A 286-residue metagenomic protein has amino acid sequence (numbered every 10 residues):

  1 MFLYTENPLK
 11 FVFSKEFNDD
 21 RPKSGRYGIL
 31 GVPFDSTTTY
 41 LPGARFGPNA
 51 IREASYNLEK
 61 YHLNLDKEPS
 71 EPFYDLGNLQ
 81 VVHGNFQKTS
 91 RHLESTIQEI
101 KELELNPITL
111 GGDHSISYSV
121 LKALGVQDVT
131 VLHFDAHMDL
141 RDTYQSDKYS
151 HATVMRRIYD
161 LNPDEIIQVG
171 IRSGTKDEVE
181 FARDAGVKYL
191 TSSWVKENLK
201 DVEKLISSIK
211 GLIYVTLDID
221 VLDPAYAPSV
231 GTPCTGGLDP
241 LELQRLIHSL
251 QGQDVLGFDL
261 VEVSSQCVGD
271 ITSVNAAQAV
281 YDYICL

Functional and structural regions predicted by a protein language model:
F2-L286: Conserved alpha-helical scaffold segments that buttress catalytic/binding sites
